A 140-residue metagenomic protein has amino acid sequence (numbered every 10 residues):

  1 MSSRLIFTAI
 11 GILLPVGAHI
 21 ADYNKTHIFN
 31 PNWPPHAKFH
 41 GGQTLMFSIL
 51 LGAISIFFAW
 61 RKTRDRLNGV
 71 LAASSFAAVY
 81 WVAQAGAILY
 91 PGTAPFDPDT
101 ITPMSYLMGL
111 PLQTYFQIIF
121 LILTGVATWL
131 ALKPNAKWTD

Functional and structural regions predicted by a protein language model:
M1-G11, R64-A78: Interfacial segments of alpha-helical transmembrane regions
L13-K25: Alpha-helical transmembrane segments of multi-pass membrane proteins
V16-A18, A37-A59, S75-V82: Core segments of alpha-helical transmembrane spans in multipass integral membrane proteins
N24-F39, F96-Y106: Membrane-interface interhelical loops and short amphipathic "cap" helices that link adjacent transmembrane segments
M46-F57, Q117-W129: Hydrophobic cores of alpha-helical transmembrane segments in multi-pass inner/ER membrane proteins, independent
A73-F76, S105-L121: Individual transmembrane alpha-helices with interfacial aromatic-anchor signatures
A78-T93: C-terminal halves and exits of single transmembrane alpha-helices
W129-D140: Membrane-interface capping segments at transmembrane-helix boundaries
